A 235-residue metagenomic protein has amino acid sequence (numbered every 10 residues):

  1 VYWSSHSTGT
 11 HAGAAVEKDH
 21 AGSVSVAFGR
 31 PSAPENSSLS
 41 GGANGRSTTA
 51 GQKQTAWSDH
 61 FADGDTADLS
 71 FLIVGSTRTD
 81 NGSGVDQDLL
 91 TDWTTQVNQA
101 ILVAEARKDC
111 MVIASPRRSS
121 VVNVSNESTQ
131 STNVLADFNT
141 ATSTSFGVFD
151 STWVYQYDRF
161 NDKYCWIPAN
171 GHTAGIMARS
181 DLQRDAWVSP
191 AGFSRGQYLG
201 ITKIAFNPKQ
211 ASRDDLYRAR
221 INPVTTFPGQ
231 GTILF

Functional and structural regions predicted by a protein language model:
V1-F235: A glycine- and small-residue-enriched flexible loop/hinge signal that marks low-structured segments
